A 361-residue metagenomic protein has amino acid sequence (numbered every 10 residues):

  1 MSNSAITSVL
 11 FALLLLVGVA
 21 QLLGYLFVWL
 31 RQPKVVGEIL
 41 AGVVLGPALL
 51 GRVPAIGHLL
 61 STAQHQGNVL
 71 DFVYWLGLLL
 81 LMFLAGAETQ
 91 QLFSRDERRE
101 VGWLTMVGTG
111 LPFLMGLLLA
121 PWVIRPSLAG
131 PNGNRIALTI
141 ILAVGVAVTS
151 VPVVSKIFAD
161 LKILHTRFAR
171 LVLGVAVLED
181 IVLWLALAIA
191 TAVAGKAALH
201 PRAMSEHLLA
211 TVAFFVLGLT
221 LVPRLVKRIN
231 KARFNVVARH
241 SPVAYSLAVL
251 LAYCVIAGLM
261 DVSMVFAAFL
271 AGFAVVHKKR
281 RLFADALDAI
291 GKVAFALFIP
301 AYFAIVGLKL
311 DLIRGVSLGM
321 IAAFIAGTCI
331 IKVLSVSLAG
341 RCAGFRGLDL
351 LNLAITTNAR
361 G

Functional and structural regions predicted by a protein language model:
S2-L16, H65-M82, G133-T149, E206-L217 (+2 more regions): Structural signature of hydrophobic alpha-helical transmembrane segments
L16-Q21, V43, P47, L81-G86 (+7 more regions): Alpha-helical transmembrane segments of multi-pass membrane proteins
G18-W29, R52, Q91-L161, V306-G361: Transmembrane alpha-helices that form the ion-translocation and gating core of multi-pass ion transport proteins
V36, L40-L50, W103-L119, V144-V154 (+4 more regions): Membrane-embedded alpha-helical segments of transport systems, primarily multispan ion/solute transporters
L45-E100, K227, K231-A238, P242-F324 (+1 more regions): Membrane-interface junctions of multi-pass transporters
A85-E88, V153-I157, I181-V182, A186-A190 (+3 more regions): Juxtamembrane interface elements at the cytosolic ends of transmembrane helices in multi-pass membrane proteins
E97-L104, L164-D180, P201-S205, A284-L287 (+1 more regions): Membrane-interface alpha-helices at helix entry/exit sites of multi-pass transporters
W122, L183-P201, I256-L259, L308-G319: Transmembrane helix-loop junctions at the membrane interface of multipass transporters and ion channels
